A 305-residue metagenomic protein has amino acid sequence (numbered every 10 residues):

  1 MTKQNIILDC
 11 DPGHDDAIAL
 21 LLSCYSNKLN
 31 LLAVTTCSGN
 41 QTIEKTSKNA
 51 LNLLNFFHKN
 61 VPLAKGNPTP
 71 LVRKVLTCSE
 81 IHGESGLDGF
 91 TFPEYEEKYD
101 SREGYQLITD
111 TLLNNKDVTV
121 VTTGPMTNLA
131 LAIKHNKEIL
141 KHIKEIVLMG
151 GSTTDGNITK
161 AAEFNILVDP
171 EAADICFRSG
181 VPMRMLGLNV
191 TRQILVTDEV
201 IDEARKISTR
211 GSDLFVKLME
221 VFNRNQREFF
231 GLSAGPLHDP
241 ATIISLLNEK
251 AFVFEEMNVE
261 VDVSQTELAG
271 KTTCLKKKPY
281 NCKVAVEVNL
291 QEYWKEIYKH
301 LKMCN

Functional and structural regions predicted by a protein language model:
T2-C10, H14-N52, F92-Q193: Active-site histidine-anchored catalytic micro-motif
T2-Q4, A19-S23, N30, L167-D169 (+1 more regions): Conformational coupling and interaction surfaces
Q4, S47-N114, T266-L268, K277-Y280 (+2 more regions): Metal-dependent C-N hydrolase catalytic cores
N55-K59, P68, L113, K134-E138 (+4 more regions): Generic secondary-structure signature for well-ordered alpha-helical cores
H58-V61, K116, H142-I143, V181 (+2 more regions): A short helix-to-beta-strand connector/capping loop
L63, C176, I243: A residue-level signal for conserved active-site and pocket-lining positions in enzyme catalytic cores
K74-L76, I158-T159, L195-E199: Short, well-ordered secondary-structure micro-motifs
L87, F164, V261: Short clusters of hydrophobic/aromatic residues that line enzyme substrate/ligand-binding pockets
